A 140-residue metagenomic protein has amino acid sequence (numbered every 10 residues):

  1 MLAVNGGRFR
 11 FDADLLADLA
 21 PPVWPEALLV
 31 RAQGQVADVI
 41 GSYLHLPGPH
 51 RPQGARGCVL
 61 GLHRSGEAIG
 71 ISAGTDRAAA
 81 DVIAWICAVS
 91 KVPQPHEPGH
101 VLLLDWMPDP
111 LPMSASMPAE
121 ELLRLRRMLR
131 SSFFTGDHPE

Functional and structural regions predicted by a protein language model:
M1-R31, D137-E140: Short, extreme N-terminal segment that most often corresponds to the first beta-strand
L2-A3, A37, Q53, P95: Compositionally biased, low-complexity repeat tracts
V4-G6, F11-D14, G41, G57 (+2 more regions): N-terminal functional modules and adjacent low-complexity/disordered segments of proteins
V4-N5, A32, V39, V59 (+1 more regions): Intrinsically disordered, low-complexity segments enriched in small/polar residues
F11-A13, H45, L102: Intrinsically disordered, low-complexity regions enriched in small/polar residues
D18-P52: Surface-exposed, low-hydrophobicity interaction/linker segments
P47-E140: Charged interaction segments
